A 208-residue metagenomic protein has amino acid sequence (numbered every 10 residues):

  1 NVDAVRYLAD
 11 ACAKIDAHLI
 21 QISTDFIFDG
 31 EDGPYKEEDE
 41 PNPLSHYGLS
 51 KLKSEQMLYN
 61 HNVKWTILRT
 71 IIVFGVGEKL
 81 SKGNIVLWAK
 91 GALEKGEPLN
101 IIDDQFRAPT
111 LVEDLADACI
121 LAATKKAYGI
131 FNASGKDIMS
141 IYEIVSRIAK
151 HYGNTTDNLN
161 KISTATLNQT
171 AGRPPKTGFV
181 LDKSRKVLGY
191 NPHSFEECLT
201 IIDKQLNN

Functional and structural regions predicted by a protein language model:
N1-I20, L52: NAD(P)-cofactor binding segment of oxidoreductase domains
D3, I22-S45: Active-site "gating" loop of Rossmann-like NAD(P)-dependent oxidoreductase/epimerase domains
V5-R6, L52-Y59, D117: Conserved active-site helix of classical SDR/Rossmann-fold NAD(P)-dependent CH-OH oxidoreductases
Y47, K51, R69: Active-site YXXXK catalytic motif of short-chain dehydrogenase/reductase
Q56-R107, D114: NAD(P)-dependent short-chain dehydrogenase/reductase
G75, I101-F106, F131-I138, V187: Glycine-rich Rossmann NAD(P)(H)-binding loop
A118, K125-T170, K176: Mid/C-terminal beta-alpha module of Rossmann-like enzyme folds, strongest in SDR-family dehydrogenases/epimerases
S140-S146, S163-N208: Conserved C-terminal active-site "lid" loop/helix of NAD(P)H-dependent oxidoreductases that clamps the redox cofactor
